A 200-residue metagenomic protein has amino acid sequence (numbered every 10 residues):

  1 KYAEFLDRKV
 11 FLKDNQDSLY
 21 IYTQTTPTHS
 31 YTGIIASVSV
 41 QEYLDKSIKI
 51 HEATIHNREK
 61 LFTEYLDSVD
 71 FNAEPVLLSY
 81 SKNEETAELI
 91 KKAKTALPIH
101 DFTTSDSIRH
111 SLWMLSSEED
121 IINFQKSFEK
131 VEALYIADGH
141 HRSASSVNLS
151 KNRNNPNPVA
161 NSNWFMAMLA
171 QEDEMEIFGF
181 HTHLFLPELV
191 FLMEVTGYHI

Functional and structural regions predicted by a protein language model:
K1-I200: Surface-exposed, charge/polar-rich loops and edge strands
